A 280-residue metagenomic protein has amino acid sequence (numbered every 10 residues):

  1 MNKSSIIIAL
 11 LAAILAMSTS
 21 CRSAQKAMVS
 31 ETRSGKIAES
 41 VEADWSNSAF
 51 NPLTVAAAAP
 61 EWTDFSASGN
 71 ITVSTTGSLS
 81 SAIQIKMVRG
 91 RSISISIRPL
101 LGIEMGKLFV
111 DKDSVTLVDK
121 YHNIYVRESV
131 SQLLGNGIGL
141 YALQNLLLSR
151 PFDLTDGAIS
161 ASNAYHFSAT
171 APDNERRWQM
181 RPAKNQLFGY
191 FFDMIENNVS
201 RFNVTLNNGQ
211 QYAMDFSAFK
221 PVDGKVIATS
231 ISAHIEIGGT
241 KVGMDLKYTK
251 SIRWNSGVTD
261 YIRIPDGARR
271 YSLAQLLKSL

Functional and structural regions predicted by a protein language model:
M1-S23: Sec-dependent bacterial lipoprotein signal peptides
A16, R33-W45, N51, V88-G90 (+2 more regions): The feature marks either
C21-S80, D266, S272-L280: N-terminal leader/targeting segments and the immediate start of mature chains
R22-A27, I159-Y271: Gly/Pro-enriched, hydrophobic low-complexity segments that function as extracytoplasmic propeptides/linkers
A57-F65, T76-L79, K86-R91, I195-N197 (+1 more regions): Edge/loop elements at the starts and ends of beta-strands within beta-rich repeat scaffolds
N70-S74, L100-G102, L117, H122-N123 (+4 more regions): Hydrophobic lipid-interacting interfaces of membrane-associated proteins
S92-N145: An acidic-aromatic
V130-F167, Q275-L280: C-terminal low-complexity, charged extensions that often adopt amphipathic alpha-helices
